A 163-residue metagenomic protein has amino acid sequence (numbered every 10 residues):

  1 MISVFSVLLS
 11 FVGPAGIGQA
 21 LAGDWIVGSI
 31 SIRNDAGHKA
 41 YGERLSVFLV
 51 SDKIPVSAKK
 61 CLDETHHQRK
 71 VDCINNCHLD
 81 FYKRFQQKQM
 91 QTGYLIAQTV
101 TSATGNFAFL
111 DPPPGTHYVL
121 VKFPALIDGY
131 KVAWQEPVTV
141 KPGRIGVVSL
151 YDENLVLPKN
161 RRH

Functional and structural regions predicted by a protein language model:
I2-A15: Bacterial N-terminal signal peptides
G16-H163: Long luminal/extracellular ectodomains of secretory-pathway precursor proteins
